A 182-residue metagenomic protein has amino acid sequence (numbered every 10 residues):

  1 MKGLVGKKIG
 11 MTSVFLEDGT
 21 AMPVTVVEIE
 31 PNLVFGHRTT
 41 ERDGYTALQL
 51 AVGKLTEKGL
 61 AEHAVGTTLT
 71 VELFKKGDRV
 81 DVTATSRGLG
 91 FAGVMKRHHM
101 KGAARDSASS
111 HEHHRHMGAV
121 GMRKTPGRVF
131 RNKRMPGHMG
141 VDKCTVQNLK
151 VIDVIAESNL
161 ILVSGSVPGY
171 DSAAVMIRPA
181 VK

Functional and structural regions predicted by a protein language model:
M1-K182: Extended basic (Lys/Arg/His-rich) segments that typically form rRNA-contacting surfaces in ribosomal proteins
